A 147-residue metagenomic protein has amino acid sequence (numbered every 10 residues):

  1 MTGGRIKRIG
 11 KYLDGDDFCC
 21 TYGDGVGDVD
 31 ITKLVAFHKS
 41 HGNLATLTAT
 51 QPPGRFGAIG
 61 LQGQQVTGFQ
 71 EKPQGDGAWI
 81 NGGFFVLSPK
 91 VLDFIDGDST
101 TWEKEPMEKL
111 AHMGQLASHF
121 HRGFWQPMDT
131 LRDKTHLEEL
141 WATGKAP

Functional and structural regions predicted by a protein language model:
M1-F18: Short phosphate-binding loop-to-helix
T2, T21, T46-T48: Ser/Thr-centric signal marking residues that sit in or immediately flank functional binding/regulatory motifs
R5-I6, A58-G60, L131: Short aromatic-enriched loop/helix-cap "lid" or pocket-rim segments at secondary-structure transitions that line
R5-I9, L34, G42: Generic hydrophobic alpha-helical segments
G15, G42-N43: Short, high-confidence coil segments that cap the C-terminus of an alpha-helix and link into the following beta-strand
D17-T21, V26, D30-K39, Q51-G54 (+1 more regions): Catalytic-core segments of class I nucleotidyltransferases/pyrophosphorylases that form NMP-activated intermediates
L44-A45, Q115: Residues at the starts of beta-strands that form the adenosine-phosphate
A45-G63: Short beta-strand-to-loop element that shapes/binds the nucleotide-sugar donor at the catalytic cleft/hinge
